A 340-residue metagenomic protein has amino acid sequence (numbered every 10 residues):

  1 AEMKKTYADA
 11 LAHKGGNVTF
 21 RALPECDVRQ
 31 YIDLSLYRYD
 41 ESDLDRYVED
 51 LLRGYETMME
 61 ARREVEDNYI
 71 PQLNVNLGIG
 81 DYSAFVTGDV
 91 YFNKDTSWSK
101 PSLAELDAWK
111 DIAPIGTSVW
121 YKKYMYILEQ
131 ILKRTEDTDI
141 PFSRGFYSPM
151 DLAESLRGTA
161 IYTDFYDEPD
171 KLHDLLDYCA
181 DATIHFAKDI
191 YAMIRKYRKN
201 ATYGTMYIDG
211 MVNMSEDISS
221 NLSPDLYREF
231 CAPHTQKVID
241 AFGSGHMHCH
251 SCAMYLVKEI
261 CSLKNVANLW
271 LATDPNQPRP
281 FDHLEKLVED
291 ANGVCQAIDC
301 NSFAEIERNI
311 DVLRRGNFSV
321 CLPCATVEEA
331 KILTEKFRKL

Functional and structural regions predicted by a protein language model:
A1-Y31, Y37, E41, M58 (+3 more regions): Active-site loop segments of alpha/beta catalytic cores
D45, L52-R63: Aromatic-lined substrate-binding rim segments of carbohydrate-active enzymes
V48-L52, D67, D111-P114: Extracellular glycan-targeting catalytic surfaces
G78-G80, L103: Compositionally biased, flexible interaction segments
D81-S97: Cofactor- and metal-binding active-site motifs of prokaryotic enzymes that mediate redox/radical or nucleophilic
N93-Y126: A gly/proline- and charged-residue-enriched helix-loop-helix capping module
